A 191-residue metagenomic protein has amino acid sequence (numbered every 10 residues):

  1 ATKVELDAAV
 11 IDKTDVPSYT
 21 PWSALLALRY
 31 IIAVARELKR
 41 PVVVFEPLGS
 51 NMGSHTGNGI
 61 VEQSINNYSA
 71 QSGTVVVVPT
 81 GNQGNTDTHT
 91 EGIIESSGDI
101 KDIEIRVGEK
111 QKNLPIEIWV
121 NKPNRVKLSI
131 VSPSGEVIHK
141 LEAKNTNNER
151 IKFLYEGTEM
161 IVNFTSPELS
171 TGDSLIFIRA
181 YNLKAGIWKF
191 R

Functional and structural regions predicted by a protein language model:
A1-W22, K39-R40, G57, Q71-G73 (+2 more regions): Subtilisin-like serine protease catalytic core
A8-V10, L26-T56, P79-T80: Short acidic, glycine-rich surface-loop motifs adjacent to enzyme active sites
A24-A27, V61: Stable alpha-helical elements in mature extracytoplasmic
G49-R191: Substrate-binding/specificity loop regions of serine endopeptidase catalytic domains, predominantly subtilases
